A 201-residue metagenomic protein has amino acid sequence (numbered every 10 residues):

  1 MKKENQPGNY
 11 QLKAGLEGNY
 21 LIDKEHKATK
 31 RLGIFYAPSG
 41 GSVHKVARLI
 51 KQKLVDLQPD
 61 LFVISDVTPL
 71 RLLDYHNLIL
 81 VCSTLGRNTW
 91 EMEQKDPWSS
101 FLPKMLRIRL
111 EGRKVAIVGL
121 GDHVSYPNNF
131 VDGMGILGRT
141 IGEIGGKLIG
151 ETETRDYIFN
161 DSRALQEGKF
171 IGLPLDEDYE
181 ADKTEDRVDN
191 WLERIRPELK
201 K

Functional and structural regions predicted by a protein language model:
K2, Y10, G15-R31, S42-K45 (+3 more regions): FMN-binding flavodoxin-like domain, especially the glycine-rich phosphate-binding loop
L32-A37: Short, hydrophobic/glycine-enriched beta-strand segments
L57-T68: A short beta-strand-loop structural module common to alpha/beta enzyme folds
R71: Short conserved loop adjoining the S-adenosyl-L-methionine
